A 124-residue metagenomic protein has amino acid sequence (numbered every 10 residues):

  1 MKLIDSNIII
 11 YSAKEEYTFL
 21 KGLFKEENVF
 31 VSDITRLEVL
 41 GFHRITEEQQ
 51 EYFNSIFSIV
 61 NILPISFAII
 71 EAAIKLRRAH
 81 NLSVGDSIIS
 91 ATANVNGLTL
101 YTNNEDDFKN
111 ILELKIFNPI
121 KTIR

Functional and structural regions predicted by a protein language model:
M1, S90, N96-R124: Acidic, PIN/NYN-like endoribonuclease modules and their adjacent C-terminal/linker elements
M1-V31, G41-N54, I123-R124: Short, well-structured N-terminal submotif of metal-dependent ribonuclease cores
I8-I9, T35, I69, I88-I89 (+1 more regions): Alpha-helix capping/helix-boundary segments
I9-I10, L40, K109, F117: Nucleotide phosphate-binding site architecture
K25, I56-S58, I111-L112: Short, structured coil segments at secondary-structure junctions
L37-L40, N54-F57, I74: Amphipathic alpha-helical segments within well-ordered protein domains
N61-N103: Active-site neighborhoods of divalent-metal-dependent phosphate/nucleic-acid chemistry enzymes
